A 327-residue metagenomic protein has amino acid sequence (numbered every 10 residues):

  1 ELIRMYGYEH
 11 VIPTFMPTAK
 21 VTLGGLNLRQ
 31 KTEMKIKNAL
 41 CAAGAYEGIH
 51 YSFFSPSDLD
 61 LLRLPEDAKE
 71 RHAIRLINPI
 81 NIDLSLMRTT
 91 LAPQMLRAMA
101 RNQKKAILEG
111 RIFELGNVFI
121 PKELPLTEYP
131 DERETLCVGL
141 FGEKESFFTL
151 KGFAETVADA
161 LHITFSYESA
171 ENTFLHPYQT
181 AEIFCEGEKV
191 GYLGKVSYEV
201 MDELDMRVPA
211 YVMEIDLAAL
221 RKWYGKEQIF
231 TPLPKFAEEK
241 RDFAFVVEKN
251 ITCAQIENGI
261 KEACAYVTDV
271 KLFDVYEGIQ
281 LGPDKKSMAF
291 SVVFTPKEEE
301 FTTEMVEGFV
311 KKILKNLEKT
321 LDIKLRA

Functional and structural regions predicted by a protein language model:
E1, L59, K122-P125, D131-E132 (+2 more regions): A carboxyl-terminal module marker
E1-L108, R241, V293-T295, M305-A327: Extended, well-folded interaction surfaces typified by the phenylalanyl-tRNA synthetase beta subunit core
Y46, F113, T268-K271: A short, local hydrophobic-aromatic micro-motif
I80, N117-F119: Short, flexible loop/turn elements at secondary-structure junctions
T89, P93, G110-F113, R133 (+1 more regions): Non-catalytic, well-ordered alpha-helical scaffold segments
R97, F113-E114, L126: Domain-wide signal for the mature, well-folded portions of proteins, strongly enriched in nucleus-encoded organellar
G110, F119-E123: Metal-dependent nuclease catalytic core centered on acidic motifs
